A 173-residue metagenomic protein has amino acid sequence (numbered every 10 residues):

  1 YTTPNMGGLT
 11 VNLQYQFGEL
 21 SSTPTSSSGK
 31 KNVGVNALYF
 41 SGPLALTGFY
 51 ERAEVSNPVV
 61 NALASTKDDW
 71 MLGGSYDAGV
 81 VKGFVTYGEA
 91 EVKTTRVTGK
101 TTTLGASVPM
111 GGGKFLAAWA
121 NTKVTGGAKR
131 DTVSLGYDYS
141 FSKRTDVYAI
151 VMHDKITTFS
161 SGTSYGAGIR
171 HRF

Functional and structural regions predicted by a protein language model:
T2-L38: Aromatic- and glycine-enriched pocket-lining scaffold segments that form the walls of small-molecule binding clefts
T3-G7, F17, S41-P43, A78-V80 (+5 more regions): Outer-membrane beta-barrel proteins
S21, T125-G127, R144-Y148, K155-F159: Short active-site-adjacent structural elements
S28-Y139: Detector for outer-membrane/organellar transmembrane beta-barrel domains, recognizing the amphipathic beta-strand
S56, A90, V151-T157: A short, acidic, flexible beta-alpha connecting loop/helix-capping segment that sits on the rim of active
T66-D68, K100, K143, H153-T163: Extracytoplasmic/periplasmic mature domains of Sec-exported, cell-envelope-associated bacterial proteins
V133-V151: C-terminal closing repeat unit and adjoining cap/tail of repeat-based domains
Y139, S161-F173: Outer-membrane beta-barrel "beta-signal"
